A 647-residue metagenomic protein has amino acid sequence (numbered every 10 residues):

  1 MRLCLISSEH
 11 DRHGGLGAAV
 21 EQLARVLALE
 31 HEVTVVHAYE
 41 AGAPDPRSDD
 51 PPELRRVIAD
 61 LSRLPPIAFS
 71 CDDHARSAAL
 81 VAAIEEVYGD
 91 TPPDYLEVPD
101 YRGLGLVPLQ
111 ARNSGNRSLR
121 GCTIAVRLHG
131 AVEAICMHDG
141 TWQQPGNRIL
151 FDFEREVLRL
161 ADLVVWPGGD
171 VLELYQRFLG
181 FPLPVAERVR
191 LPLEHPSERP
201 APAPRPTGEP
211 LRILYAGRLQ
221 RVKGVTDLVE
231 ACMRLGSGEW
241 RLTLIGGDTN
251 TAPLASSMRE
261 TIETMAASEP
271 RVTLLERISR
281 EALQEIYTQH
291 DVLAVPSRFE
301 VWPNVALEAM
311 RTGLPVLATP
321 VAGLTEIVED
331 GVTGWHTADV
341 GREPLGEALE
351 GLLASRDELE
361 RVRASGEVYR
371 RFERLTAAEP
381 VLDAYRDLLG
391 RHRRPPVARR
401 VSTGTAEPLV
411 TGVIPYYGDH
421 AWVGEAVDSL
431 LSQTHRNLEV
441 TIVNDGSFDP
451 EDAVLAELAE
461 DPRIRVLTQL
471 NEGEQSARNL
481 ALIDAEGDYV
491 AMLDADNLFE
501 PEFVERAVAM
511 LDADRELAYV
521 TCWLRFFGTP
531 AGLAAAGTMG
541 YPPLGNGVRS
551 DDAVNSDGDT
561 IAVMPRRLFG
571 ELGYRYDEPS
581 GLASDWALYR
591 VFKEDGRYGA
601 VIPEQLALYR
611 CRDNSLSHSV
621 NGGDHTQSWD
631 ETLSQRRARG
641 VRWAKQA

Functional and structural regions predicted by a protein language model:
L158, I278, E285-H290: Short alpha-helical donor nucleotide-sugar binding micro-motif in glycosyltransferases
R241-E260, E276, N444: Glycosyltransferase donor-sugar binding loop
S256-E281, L458-R465: Nucleotide-activated donor-binding/catalytic signature segment of Leloir-type glycosyltransferases, i.e., the conserved
R298, L470: Aromatic "clamp/platform" in nucleotide-sugar-dependent glycosyltransferases that forms part of the donor/acceptor
P315-A318, V328: Short hydrophobic beta-strand element within catalytic cores of glycosyltransferases and related nucleotide-activated
L431-T468: Acidic donor-binding segment of Leloir-type glycosyltransferases
V490: Short aromatic/hydrophobic "clamp" motif used to bind/position activated sugar donors
N546-Q627: Conserved nucleotide-sugar donor-binding catalytic segment
